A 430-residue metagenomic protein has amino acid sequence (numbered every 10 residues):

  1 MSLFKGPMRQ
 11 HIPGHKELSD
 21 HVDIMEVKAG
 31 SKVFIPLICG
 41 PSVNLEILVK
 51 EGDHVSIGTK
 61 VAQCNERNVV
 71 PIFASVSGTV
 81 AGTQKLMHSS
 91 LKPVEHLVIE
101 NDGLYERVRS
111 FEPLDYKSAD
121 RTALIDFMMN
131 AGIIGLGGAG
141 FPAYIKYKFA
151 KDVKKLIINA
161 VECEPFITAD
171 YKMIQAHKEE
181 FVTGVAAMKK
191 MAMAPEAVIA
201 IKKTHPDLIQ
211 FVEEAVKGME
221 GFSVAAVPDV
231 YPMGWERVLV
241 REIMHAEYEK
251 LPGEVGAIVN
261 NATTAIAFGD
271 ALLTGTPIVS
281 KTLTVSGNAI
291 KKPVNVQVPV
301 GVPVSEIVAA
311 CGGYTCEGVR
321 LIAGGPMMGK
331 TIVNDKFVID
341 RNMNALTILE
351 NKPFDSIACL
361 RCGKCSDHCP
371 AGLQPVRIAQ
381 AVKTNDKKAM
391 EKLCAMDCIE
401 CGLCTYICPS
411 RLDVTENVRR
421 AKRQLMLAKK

Functional and structural regions predicted by a protein language model:
M1-L48, V98: N-terminal, Lys/Arg-enriched amphipathic/low-complexity engagement segments that precede the first folded domain
L45-H54, G58: Short histidine-centered loop motifs in beta-beta connectors
G78-V80: Conserved hydrophobic positions within beta-strands
G82-F141, A150-K151, P206: Acidic low-complexity segments
G135, L156-D170, A289: Gly-rich Lys/Arg/Thr-decorated short loops/hinges at beta-loop-alpha junctions or inter-strand turns that position
Q175-M191: Histidine-anchored nucleotide/phosphate-binding helix
A194-V304, A310-Y314: Hydrophobic alpha-helical positions that pack around
M343-S356, S366, P370-K430: Ferredoxin-type iron-sulfur electron-transfer modules in oxidoreductases and energy-metabolism complexes
